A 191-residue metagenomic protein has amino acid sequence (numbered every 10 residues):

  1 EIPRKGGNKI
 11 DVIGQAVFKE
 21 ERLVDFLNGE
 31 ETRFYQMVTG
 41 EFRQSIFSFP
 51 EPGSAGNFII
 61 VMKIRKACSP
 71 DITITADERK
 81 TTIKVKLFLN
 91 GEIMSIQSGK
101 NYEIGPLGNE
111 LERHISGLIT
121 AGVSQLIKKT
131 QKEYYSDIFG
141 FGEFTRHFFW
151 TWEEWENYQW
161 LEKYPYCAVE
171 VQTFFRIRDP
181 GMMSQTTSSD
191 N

Functional and structural regions predicted by a protein language model:
E1-N191: Membrane-proximal alpha-helical signals and transmembrane carboxylates
